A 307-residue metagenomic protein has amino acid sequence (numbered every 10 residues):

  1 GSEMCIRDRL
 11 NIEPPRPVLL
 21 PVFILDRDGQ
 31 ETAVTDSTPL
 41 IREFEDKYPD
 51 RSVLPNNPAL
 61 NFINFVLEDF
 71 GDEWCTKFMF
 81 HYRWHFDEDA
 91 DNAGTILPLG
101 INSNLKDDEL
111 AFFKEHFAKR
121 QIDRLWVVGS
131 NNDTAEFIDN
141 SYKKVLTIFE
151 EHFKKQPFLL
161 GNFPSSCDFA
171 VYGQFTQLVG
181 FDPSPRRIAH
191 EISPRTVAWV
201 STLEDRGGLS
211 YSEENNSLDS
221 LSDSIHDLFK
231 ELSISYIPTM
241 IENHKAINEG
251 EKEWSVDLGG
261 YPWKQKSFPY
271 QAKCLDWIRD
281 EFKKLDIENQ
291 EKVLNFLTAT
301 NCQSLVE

Functional and structural regions predicted by a protein language model:
G1-I6: Short, small-residue-biased leader/transition segments that mark boundaries at the very start of proteins
L10-P17: Short glycine-biased active-site loop of nucleotidyltransferases that positions the nucleotide triphosphate and helps
V18, L25-N140: Internal, well-ordered alpha/beta segment that forms a basic, Gly-enriched binding/recognition surface
N56, N61, Q156-S166: All-alpha amphipathic helical-bundle segments outside canonical DNA-binding/catalytic cores that form hydrophobic
L125-G161: Short N-terminal edge-element motif at the start of the domain
L159-V179: GST superfamily/GST-like fold recognition
Y172-W263: Active-site/pore-lining binding-face segments in mid-to-C-terminal subdomains
K264-E307: C-terminal non-catalytic accessory extensions
